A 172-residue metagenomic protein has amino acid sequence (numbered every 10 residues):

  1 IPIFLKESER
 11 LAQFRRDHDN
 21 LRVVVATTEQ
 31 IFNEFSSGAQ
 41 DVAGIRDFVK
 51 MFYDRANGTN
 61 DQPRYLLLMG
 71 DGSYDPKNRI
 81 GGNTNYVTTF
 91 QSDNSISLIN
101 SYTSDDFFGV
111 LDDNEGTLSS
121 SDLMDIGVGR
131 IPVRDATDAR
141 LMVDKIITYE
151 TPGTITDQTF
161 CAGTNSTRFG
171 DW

Functional and structural regions predicted by a protein language model:
I1-W172: Cysteine-dependent hydrolase recognition
